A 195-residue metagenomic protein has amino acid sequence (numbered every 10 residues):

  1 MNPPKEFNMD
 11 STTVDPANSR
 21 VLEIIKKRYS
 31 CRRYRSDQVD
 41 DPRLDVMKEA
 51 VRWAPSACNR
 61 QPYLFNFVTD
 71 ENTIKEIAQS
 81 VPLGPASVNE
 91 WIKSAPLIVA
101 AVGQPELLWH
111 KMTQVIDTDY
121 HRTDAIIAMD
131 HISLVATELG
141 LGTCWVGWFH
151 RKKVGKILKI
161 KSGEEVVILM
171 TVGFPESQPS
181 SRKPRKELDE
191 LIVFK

Functional and structural regions predicted by a protein language model:
M1-K195: Acidic, surface-exposed loops and disordered segments
